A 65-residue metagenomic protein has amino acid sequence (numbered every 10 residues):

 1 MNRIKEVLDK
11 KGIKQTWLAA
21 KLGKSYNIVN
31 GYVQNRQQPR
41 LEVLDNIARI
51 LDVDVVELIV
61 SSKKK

Functional and structural regions predicted by a protein language model:
M1, K64-K65: Short intrinsically disordered terminal tails
M1-K14: A short, Lys/Arg-rich alpha-helix, primarily the initiator
L8, V33, L51, I59-S62: DNA major-groove recognition helix of helix-turn-helix
D9, A20, R49: Alpha-helical residues within the helix-turn-helix
G12-G31: Short alpha-helical DNA-recognition segment
E42-E57: DNA major-groove recognition helix of helix-turn-helix/homeodomain DNA-binding modules
